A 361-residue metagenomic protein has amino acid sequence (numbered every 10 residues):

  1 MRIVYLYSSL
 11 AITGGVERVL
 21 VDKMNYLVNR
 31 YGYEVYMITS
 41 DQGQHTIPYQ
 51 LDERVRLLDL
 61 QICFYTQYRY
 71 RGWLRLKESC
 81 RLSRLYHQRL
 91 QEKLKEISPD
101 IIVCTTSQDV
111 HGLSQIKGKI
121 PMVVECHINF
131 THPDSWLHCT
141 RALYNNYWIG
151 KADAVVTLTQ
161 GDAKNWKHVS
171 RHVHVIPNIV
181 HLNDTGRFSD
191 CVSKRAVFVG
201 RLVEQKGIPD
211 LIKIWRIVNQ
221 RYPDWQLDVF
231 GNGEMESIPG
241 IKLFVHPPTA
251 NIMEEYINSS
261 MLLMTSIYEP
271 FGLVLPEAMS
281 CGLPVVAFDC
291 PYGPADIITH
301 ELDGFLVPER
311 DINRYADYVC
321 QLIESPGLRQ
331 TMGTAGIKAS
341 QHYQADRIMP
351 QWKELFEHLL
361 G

Functional and structural regions predicted by a protein language model:
L6-T13, Y26-K77, N165: N-terminal strand-loop element at the rim of the active site of nucleotide-sugar-dependent glycosyltransferases
G14-D22, K194-I217, V229, N313: A conserved mid-protein helix/loop that constitutes part of the nucleotide-sugar donor-binding site
Y86, C104-D109, C126: Short His-centered aromatic/hydrophobic patch
Q88-E92, L137-V155: Membrane-proximal helix-turn-helix segments that form the acceptor-binding/catalytic region of lipid-linked
N146, G150-T185: Donor nucleotide-sugar binding/catalytic pocket of nucleotide-sugar-dependent glycosyltransferases
I267: Aromatic "clamp/platform" in nucleotide-sugar-dependent glycosyltransferases that forms part of the donor/acceptor
P284-F288: Short hydrophobic beta-strand element within catalytic cores of glycosyltransferases and related nucleotide-activated
T299-E301, F305-I312, C320-G327, Q341: Conserved acidic donor-binding segment of nucleotide-sugar-dependent glycosyltransferases
